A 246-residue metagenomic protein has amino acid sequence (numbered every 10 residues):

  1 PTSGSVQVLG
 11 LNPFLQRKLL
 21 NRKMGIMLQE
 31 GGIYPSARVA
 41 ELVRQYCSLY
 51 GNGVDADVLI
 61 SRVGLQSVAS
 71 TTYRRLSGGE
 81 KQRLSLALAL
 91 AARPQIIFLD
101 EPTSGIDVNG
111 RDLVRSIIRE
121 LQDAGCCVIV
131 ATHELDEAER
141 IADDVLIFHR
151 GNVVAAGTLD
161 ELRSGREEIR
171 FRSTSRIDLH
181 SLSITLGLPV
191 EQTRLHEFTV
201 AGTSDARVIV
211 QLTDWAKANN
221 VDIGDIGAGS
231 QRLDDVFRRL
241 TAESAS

Functional and structural regions predicted by a protein language model:
G4-N12, L19-L20: Conserved ABC transporter NBD signature motif
R44, S48, G53-A69: Conserved ABC ATPase "signature" region
T72-L76: Conserved ABC ATPase signature
L86: Hydrophobic anchor residue at the start of the ABC signature
R93: Conserved catalytic motifs of ABC-family nucleotide-binding domains
I97-E101: Catalytic Walker B motif of ABC-type/P-loop ATPase nucleotide-binding domains
R115-T203: ABC transporter nucleotide-binding domain
